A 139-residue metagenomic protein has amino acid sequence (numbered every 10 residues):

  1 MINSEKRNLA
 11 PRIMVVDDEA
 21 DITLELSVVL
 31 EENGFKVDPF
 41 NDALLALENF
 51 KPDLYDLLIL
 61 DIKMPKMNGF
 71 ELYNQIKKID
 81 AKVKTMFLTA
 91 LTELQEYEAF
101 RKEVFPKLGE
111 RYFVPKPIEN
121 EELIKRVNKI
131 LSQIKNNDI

Functional and structural regions predicted by a protein language model:
M1-R12, E119-I139: Non-catalytic signal-transmission and effector/linker regions of two-component phosphorelay proteins
D17, D61, T89: Active-site residues of response regulator receiver
A20-D38, L108: Two-component/phosphorelay signaling modules centered on CheY-like receiver
P39-L57: Acidic, metal-coordinating helix/loop segments flanking the phosphotransfer/catalytic sites of two-component signaling
N41-D42, N68-L72: Acidic catalytic/metal-coordinating carboxylates
E48, F70-A81, K102: Short amphipathic alpha-helix used as the core "switch/output" element in two-component signaling
M64: Receiver (REC) domain active-site loop signature in two-component systems and cognate sites in sensor histidine kinases
E71, T92-V114, E121, K125: Alpha4 helix (beta4-alpha4-beta5 surface) of REC/receiver domains from two-component response regulators
